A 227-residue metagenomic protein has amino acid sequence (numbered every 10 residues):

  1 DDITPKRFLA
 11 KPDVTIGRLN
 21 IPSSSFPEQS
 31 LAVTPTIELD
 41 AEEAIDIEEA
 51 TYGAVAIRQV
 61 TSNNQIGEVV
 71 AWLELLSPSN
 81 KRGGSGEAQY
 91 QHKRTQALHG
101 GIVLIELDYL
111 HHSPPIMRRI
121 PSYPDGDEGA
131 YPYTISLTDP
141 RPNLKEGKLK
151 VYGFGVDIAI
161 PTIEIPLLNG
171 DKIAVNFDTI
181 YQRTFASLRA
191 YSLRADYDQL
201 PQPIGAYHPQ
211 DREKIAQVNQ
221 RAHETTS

Functional and structural regions predicted by a protein language model:
D1-S227: Gly/Pro/Ser/Thr-rich low-complexity, intrinsically disordered segments predominantly at protein N-termini
